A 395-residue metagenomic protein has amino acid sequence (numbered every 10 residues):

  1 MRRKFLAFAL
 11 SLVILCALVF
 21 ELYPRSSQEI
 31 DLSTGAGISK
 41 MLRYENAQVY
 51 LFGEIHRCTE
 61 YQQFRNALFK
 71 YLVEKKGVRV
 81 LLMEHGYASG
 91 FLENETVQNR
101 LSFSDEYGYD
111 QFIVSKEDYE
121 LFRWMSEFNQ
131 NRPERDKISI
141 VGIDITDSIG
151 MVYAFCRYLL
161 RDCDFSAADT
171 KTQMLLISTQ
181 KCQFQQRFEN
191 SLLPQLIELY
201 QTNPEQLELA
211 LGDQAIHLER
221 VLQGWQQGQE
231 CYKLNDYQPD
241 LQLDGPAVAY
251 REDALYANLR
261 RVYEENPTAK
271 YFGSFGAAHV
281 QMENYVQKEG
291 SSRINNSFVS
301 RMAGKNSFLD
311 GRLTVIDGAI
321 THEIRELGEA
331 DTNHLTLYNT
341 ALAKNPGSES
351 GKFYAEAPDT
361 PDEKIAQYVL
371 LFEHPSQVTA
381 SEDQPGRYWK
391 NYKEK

Functional and structural regions predicted by a protein language model:
M1-L12: N-terminal Sec-pathway targeting helices
A17-K395: Compositional signal for N-terminal targeting/processing segments
